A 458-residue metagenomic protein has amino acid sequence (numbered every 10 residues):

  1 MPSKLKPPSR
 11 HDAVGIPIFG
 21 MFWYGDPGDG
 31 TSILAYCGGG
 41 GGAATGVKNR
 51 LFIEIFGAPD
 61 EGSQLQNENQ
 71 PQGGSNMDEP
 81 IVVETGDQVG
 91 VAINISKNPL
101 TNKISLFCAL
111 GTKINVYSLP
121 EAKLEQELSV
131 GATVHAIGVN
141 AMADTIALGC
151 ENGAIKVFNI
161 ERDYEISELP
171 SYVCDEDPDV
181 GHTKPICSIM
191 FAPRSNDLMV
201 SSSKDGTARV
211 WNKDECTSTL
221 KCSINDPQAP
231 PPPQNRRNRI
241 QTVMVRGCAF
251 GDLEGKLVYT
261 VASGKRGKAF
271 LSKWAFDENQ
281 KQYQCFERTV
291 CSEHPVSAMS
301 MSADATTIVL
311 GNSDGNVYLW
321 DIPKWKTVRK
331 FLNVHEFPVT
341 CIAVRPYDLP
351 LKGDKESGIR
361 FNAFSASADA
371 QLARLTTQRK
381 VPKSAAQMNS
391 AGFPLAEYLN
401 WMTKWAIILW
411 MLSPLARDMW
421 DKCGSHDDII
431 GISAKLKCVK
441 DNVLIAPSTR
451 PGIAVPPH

Functional and structural regions predicted by a protein language model:
P2-D12, P27-V83, G111-E125: Beta-propeller domains
K6-D12, E68-N69, D78-E84, K123-L128 (+5 more regions): A short beta-strand motif characteristic of beta-propeller blades
W23-G30, N94-K103, I137-D144, I189-D197 (+3 more regions): Loop/turn segments within WD40 beta-propeller blades
A35, S105-F107, A147, M199-V200 (+3 more regions): Structural core positions within WD40/WD-like beta-propeller blades
G38-G41, T45-V47, A109-G111, G149-N152 (+4 more regions): Conserved strand-to-loop turn within each blade of WD40 beta-propeller repeats
K48, F52-F56, I114-S118, I155-N159 (+4 more regions): WD40-repeat beta-propellers
I322, C341, R345, G358-P394: Juxtamembrane amphipathic/hinge helix adjacent to a transmembrane helix
P382-H458: C-terminal single-pass membrane-anchor helix
